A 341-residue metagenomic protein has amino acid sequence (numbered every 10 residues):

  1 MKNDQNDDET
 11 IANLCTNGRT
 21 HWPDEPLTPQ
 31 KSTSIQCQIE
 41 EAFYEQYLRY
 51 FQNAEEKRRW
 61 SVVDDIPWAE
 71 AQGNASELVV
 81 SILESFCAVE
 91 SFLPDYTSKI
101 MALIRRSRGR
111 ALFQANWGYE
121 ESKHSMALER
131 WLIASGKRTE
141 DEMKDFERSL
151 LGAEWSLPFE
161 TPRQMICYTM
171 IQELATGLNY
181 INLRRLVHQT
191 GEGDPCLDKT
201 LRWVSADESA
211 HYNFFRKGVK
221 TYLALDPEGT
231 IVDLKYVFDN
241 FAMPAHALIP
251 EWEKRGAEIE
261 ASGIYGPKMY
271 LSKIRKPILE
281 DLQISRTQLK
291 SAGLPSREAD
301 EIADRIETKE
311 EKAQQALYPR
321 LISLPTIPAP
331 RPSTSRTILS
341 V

Functional and structural regions predicted by a protein language model:
K2-V341: Non-heme di-metal
